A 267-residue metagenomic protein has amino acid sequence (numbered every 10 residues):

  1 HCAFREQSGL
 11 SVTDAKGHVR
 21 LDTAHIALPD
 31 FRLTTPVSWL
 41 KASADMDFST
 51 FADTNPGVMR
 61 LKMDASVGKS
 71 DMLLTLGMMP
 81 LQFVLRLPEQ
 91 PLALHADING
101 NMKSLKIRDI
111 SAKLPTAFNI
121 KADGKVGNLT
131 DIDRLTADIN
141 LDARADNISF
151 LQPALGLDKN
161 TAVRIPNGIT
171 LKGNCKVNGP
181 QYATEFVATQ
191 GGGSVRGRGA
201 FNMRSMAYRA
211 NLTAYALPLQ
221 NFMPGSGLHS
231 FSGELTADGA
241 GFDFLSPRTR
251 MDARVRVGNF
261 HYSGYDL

Functional and structural regions predicted by a protein language model:
H1, A253-V255: Tryptophan-anchored aromatic micro-motifs
C2-F4, D14-A24, D30-L33, L40-M63 (+12 more regions): Extended lipid/amphipathic-ligand handling interfaces
G68-L74, D146-I148, Q152: Outer-membrane beta-barrel translocator/channel fold
G77-P80, A154-D158, Y215-Q220: Extracytoplasmic loops and strand-loop junctions of Gram-negative outer membrane beta-barrel proteins
L141-F150, L212, L219: A short, surface-exposed interaction/processing loop segment used at functional sites
L245-A253: Short, 15-30-residue, compositionally biased linear elements with alpha-helical propensity or flexible coil
G264-Y265: Solvent-exposed, non-transmembrane alpha-helical starts
